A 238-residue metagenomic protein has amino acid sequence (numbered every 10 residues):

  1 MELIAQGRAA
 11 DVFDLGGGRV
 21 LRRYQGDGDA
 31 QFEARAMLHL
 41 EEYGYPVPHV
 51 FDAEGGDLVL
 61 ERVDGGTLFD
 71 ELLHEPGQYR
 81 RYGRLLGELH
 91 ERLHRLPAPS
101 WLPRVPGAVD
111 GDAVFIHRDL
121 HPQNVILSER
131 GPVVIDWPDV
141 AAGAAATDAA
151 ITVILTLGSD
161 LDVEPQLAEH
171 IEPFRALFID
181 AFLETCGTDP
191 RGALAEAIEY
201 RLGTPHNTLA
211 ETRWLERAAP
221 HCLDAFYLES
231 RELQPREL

Functional and structural regions predicted by a protein language model:
E2-A34, L38, L72: ATP-binding glycine-rich loop module of kinase domains
D11-G16, V105-T147: Active-site acidic catalytic loop and adjacent metal/ATP-binding pocket of ATP-dependent phosphoryl transfer enzymes
E41-P46, F69-P106, I116-Q123, L127-S128 (+1 more regions): Conserved kinase catalytic-core helix
P48-A53: Conserved beta3 strand of the protein kinase N-lobe
G55-T67: Conserved short submotifs of the Hanks-type protein kinase catalytic core that shape the nucleotide-binding pocket
G131-H170: Active-site Asp-x-Gly
I154-G158, D162-L238: Helix-rich C-terminal or lid/interface subdomains of diverse kinases
